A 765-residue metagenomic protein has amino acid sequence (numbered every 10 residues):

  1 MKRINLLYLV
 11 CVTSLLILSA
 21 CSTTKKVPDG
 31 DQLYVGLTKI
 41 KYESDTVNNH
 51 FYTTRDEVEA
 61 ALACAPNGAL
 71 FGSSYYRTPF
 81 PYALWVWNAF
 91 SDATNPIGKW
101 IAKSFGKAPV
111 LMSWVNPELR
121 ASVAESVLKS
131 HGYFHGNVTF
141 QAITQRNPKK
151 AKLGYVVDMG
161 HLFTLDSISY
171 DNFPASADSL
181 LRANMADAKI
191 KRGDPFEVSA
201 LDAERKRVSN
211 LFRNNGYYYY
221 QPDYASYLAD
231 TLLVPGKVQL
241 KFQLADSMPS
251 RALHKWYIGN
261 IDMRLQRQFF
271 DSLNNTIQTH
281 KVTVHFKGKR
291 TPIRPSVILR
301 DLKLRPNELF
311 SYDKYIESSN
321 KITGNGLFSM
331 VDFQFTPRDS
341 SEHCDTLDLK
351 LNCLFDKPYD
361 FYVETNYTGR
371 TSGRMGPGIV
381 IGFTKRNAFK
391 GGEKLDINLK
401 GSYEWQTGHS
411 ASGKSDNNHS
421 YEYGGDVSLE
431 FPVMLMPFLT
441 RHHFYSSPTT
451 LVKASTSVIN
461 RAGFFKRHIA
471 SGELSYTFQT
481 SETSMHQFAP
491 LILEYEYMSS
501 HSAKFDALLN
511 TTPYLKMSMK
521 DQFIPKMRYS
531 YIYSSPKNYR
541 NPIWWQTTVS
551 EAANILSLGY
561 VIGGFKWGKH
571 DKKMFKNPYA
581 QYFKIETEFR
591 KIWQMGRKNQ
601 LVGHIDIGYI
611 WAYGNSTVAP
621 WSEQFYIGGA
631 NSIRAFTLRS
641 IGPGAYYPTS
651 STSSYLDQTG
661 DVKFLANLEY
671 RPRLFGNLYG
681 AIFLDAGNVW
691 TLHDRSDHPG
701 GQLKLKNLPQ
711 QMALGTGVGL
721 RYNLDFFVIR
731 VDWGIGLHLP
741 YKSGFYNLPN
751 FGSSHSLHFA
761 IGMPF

Functional and structural regions predicted by a protein language model:
M1-L9: Bacterial N-terminal signal peptides that target proteins for export
K2, S22-G369, W405, T587 (+1 more regions): Periplasmic polypeptide-binding modules associated with outer-membrane biogenesis and secretion
I17-A20: C-terminal motif of bacterial Sec signal peptides marking the signal peptidase cleavage site
Y133-V138, Y218-P222, M375-I379, Y423 (+2 more regions): Amphipathic hydrophobic-ligand
L180, T291-P292, S311-Q546, R634-A635 (+5 more regions): Gram-negative/organellar outer-membrane beta-barrel architecture
H280-V284, G288, Y367-G373, Q487-R673 (+1 more regions): C-terminal outer-membrane beta-barrel translocator/porin domains of Gram-negative envelope proteins and their
I322, F383, L429, T547 (+7 more regions): Hydrophobic, well-ordered secondary-structure elements that form the walls of internal hydrophobic environments
Y367-R370, K385-N387, P432, S696-L724: Strand-loop-strand
